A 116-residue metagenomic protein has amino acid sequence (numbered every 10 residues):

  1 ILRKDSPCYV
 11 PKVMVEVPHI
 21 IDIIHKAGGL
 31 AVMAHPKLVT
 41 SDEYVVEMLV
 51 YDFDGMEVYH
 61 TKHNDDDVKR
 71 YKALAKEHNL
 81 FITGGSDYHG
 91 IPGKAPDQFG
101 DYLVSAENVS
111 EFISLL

Functional and structural regions predicted by a protein language model:
I1-E16, I20: Active-site-proximal loop/helix segment associated with metal-binding centers of metalloenzymes
P18-D22, K26-M33, K37-L116: Charged catalytic cores and adjacent phosphate/nucleic-acid-binding surfaces used for phosphate/nucleic-acid chemistry
